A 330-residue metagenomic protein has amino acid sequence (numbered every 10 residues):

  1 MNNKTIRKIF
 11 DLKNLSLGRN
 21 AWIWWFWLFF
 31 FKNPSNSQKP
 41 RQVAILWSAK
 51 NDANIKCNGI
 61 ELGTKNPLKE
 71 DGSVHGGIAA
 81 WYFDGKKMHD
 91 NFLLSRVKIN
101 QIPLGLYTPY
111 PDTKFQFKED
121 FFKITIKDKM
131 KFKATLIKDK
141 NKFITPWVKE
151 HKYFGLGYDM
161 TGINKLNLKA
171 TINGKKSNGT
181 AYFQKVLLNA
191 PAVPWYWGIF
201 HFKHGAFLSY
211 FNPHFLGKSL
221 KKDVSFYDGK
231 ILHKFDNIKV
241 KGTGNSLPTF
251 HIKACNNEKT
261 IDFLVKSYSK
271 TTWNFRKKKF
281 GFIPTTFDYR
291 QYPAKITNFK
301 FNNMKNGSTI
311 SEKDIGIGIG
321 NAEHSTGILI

Functional and structural regions predicted by a protein language model:
M1-I330: Structured soluble/peripheral alpha/beta segments that form catalytic or ligand/cofactor-binding pockets
